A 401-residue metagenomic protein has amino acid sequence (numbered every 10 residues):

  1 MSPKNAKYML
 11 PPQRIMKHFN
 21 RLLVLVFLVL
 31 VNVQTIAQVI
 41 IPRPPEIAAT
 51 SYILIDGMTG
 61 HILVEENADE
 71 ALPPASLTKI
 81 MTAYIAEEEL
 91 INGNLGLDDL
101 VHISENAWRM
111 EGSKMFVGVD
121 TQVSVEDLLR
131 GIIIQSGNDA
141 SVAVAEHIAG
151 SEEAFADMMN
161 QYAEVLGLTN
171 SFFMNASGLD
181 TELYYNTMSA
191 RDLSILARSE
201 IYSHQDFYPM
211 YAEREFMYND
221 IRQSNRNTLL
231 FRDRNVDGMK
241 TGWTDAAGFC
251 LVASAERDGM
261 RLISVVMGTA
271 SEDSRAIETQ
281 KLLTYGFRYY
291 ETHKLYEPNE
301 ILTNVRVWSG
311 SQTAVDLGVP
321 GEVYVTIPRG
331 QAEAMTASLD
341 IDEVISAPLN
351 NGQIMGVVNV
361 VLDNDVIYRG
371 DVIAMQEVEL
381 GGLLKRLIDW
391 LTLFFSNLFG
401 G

Functional and structural regions predicted by a protein language model:
K4-N5: Polybasic, lysine-rich low-complexity intrinsically disordered segments
Y8-L23: Bacterial N-terminal signal peptides that target proteins for export
L23-V31: Bacterial N-terminal signal peptides
V24, A176, E213: Residue-level "edge-of-site" marker
T35-S194, R198-Y202: Active-site-adjacent loops and short helices of periplasmic peptidoglycan-processing enzymes
L168-F172, Y184-G401: Domain-terminus/edge residues, biased toward the C-terminal soluble/receptor-binding domains of extracytoplasmic
